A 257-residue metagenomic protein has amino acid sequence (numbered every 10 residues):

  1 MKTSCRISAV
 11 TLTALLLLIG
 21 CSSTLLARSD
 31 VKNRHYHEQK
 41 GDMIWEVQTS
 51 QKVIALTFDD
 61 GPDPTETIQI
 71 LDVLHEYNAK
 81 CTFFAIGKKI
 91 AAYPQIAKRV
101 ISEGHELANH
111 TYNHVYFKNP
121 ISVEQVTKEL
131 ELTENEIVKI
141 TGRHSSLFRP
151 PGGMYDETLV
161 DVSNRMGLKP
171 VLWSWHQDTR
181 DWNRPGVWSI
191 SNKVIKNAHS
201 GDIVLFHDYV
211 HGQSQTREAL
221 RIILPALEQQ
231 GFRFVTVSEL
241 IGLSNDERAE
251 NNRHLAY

Functional and structural regions predicted by a protein language model:
K2-T57, P62-N78, A92-K98, I222-A226 (+1 more regions): N-terminal pre-catalytic segment of deacetylase/amide-hydrolase enzymes
H37-Q39, E131, V187, T216: Short amphipathic alpha-helical surface micro-motifs
Q51-I54, E66, H75-H211: Metal-dependent polysaccharide deacetylase catalytic core of the NodB/CE4 family, i.e., the active-site-bearing domain
D63, V126, T216: Short, conserved glycine- and acidic-residue-centered signature motifs in active-site or ligand-binding loops
W182-G186, Q215-E218, D246-N251: Histidine/acidic-residue-rich catalytic or RNA/ligand-binding cores of hydrolases and nuclease-related proteins
K196-S238: Catalytic grooves of carbohydrate-active enzymes
